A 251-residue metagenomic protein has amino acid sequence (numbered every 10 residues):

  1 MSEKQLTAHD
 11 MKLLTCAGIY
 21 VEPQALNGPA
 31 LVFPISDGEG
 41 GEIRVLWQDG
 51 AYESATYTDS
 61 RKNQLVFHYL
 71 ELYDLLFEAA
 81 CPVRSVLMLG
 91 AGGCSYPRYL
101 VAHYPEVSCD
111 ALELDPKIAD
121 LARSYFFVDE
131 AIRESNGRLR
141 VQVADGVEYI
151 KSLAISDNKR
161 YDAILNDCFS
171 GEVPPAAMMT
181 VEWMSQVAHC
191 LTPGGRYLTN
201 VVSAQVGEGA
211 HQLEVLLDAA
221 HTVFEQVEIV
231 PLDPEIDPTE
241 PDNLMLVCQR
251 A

Functional and structural regions predicted by a protein language model:
M1-E71, L75-P82, A102: Rossmann-like AdoMet
D37, A51, P116, G146 (+1 more regions): Residues that form or immediately flank small-molecule/cofactor binding pockets and catalytic motifs
N63-L198, V206-L217, H221-V223, I236-L246: The AdoMet/dcAdoMet-binding core of the Class I SAM-like
V141, I229-P231: A structural preference for short, hydrophobic beta-strand core positions in alpha/beta folds
S203: Active-site-proximal loop/turn and secondary-structure-junction residues that shape catalytic pockets, frequently
Q226: Conserved active-site segment immediately N-terminal to the catalytic lysine that forms the internal aldimine
C248-A251: C-terminal lobe and adjacent flexible extensions of AdoMet/dcAdoMet transferase-like proteins
